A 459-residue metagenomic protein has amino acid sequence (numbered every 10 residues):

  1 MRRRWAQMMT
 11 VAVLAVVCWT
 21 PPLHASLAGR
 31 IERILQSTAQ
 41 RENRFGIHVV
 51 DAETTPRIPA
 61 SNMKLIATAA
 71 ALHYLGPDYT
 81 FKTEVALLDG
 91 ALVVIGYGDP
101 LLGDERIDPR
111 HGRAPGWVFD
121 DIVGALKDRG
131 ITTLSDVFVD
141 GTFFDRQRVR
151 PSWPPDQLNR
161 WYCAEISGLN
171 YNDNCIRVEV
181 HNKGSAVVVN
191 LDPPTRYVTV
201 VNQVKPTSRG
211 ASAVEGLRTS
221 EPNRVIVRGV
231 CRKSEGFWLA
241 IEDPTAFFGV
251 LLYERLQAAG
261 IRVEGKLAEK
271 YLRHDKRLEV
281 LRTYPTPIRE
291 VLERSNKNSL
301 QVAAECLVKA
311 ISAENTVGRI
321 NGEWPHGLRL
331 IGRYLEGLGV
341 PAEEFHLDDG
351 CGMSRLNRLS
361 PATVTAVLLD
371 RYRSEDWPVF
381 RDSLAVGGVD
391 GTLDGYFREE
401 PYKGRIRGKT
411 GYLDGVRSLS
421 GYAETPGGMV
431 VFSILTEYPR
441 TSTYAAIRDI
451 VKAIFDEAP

Functional and structural regions predicted by a protein language model:
M1-T10: Bacterial N-terminal signal peptides that target proteins for export
M9-C18: Bacterial N-terminal signal peptides
L23-A25: Boundary at the C-terminal end of the N-terminal hydrophobic targeting segment
L27-T55, A268: A short, well-structured edge-of-sheet supersecondary motif
G29, I34, H73-A342, D456-E457: Conserved serine DD-peptidase/penicillin-binding transpeptidase domain and beta-lactam-recognizing active-site
E53-A70, Y74, D78: Short active-site loop at a secondary-structure junction that contains or immediately precedes the catalytic residue(s)
R57, N298, V308-P459: Small-residue-rich helix-loop
